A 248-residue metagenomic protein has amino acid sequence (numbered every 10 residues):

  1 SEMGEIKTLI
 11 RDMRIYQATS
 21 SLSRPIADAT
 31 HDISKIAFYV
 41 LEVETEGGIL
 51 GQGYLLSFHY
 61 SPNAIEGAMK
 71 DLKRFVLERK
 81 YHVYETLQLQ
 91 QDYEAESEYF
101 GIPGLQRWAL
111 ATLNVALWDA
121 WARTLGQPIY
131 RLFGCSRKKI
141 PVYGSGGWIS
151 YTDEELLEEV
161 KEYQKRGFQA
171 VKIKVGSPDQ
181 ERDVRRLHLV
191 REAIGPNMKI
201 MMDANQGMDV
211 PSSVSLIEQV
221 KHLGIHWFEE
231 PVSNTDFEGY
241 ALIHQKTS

Functional and structural regions predicted by a protein language model:
G4-F58: Structured beta-strand/loop patches that form or line metal/cofactor-binding pockets in enzymes
I10, L41, G48, L113 (+4 more regions): Conserved, mostly hydrophobic/aromatic
D12, E44-T124: Metal- or metallocofactor-binding catalytic centers and their adjacent structured scaffolds across diverse enzyme
L125-S150, R186, A193-N197: N-terminal small/glycine-rich loop or linker at the start of catalytic domains across soluble metabolic enzymes
I140-E155, A204-V210: Active-site mouth loops of central-metabolism enzymes
Y151-Y163, P211-L216: Short, acidic/polar
E162-K174: Catalytic domains of carbohydrate-active enzymes, especially glycoside hydrolases
I173, P178-S248: Catalytic core of soluble alpha/beta enzymes
